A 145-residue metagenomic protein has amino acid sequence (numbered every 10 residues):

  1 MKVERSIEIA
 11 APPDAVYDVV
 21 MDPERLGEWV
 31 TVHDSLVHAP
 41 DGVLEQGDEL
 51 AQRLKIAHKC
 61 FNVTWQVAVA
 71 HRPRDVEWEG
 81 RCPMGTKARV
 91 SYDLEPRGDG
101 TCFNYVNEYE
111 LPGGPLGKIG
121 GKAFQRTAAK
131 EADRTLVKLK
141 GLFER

Functional and structural regions predicted by a protein language model:
M1-E45: Hydrophobic ligand-binding cavity/cleft-lining segments
K2, E8, Q66, E77 (+2 more regions): Conserved beta-strand segments that form the floor/walls of ligand-binding pockets within enzyme and binding domains
K2-E4, C60-T64, T86-S91: Short, surface-exposed coil-to-beta transition loops
T31, P73, G85-K87: A generic structural motif
V37-P83, R97, C102, R134-R145: Glycine-rich portal/gate segments that line the openings of hydrophobic small-molecule binding cavities
E79-R134: Beta-strand/loop substructures that line and gate deep hydrophobic ligand-binding cavities in soluble
